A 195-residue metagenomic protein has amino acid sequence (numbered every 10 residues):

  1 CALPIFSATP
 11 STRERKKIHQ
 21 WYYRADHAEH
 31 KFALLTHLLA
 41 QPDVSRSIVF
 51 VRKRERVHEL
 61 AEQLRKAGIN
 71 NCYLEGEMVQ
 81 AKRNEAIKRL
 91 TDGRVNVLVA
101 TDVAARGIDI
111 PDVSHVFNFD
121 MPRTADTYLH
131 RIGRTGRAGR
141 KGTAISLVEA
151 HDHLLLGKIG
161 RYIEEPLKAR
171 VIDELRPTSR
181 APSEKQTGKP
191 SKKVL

Functional and structural regions predicted by a protein language model:
A2-R180: Conserved helicase RecA-like core
R180-L195: Intrinsically disordered, Lys/Arg-rich low-complexity segments
